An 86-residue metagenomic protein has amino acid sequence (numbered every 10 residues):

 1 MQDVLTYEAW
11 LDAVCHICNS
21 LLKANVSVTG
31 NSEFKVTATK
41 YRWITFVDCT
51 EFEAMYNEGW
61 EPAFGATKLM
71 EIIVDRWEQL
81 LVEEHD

Functional and structural regions predicted by a protein language model:
M1-G30, N57-D75, Q79, E83-D86: Negatively charged, low-complexity tracts enriched in Asp/Glu with abundant Ser/Thr
S27-G65: Acidic, low-complexity, intrinsically disordered interaction modules
